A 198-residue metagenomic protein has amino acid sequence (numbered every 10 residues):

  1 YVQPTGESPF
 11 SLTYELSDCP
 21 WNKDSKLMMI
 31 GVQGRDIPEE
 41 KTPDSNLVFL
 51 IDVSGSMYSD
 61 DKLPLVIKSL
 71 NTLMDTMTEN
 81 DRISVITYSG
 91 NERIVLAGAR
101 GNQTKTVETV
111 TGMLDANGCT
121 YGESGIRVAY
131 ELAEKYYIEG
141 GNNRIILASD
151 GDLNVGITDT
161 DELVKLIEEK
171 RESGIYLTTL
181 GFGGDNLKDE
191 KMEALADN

Functional and structural regions predicted by a protein language model:
Y1-S8: Extended, low-hydrophobicity, Ser/Thr/Pro/Gly-biased non-transmembrane segments
L12-N198: Exposed acidic/Ser/Thr-rich ligand/metal-binding surfaces
